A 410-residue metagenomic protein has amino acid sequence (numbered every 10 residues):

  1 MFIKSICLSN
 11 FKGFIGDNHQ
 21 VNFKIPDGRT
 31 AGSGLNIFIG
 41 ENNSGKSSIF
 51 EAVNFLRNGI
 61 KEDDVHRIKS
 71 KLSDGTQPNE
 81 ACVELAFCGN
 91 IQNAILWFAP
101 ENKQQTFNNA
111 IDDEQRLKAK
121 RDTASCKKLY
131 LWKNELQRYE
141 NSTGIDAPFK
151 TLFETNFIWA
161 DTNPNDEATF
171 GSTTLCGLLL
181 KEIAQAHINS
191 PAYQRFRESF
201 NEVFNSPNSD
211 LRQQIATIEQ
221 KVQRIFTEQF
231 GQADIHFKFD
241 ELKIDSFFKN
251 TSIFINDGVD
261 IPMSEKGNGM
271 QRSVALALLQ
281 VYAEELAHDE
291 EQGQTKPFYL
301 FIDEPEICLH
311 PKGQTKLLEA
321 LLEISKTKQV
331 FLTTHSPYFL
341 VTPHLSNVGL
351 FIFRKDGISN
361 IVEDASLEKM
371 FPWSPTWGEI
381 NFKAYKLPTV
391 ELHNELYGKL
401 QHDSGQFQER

Functional and structural regions predicted by a protein language model:
M1-N58, F247-K383, P388: Switch/communication elements of ASCE P-loop NTPase nucleotide-binding domains
K4-S5, L35, E135, S209-R212 (+2 more regions): Bergerat-fold GHKL/Histidine-kinase-like ATPase
I6, K61-K69, N134-P148, F237-K238 (+1 more regions): Short alpha-helical segments and helix-capping/turn motifs at coil-helix boundaries
I39, F50-N108: Conserved P-loop NTP-binding catalytic core
P78-V83, Q115, T151-T155, P297 (+2 more regions): Short glycine-/polar-rich loops that comprise or flank the Walker A/P-loop and associated switch/sensor motifs
G89-R195: Electropositive, glycine-dotted interaction segments that contact anionic polymers or phosphate-rich ligands
P164-Y299: Extended helical coiled-coil dimerization/tether regions that scaffold and oligomerize large DNA-maintenance assemblies
S404-R410: Conserved helicase/translocase motor-coupling segment
